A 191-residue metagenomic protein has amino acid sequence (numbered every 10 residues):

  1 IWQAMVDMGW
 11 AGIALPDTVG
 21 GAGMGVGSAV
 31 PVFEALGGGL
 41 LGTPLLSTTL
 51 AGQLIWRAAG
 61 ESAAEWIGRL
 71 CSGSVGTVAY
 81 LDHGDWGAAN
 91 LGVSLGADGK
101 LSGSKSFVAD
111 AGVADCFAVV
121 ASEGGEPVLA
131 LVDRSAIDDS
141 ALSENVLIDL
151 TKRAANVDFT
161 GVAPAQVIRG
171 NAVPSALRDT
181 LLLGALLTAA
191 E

Functional and structural regions predicted by a protein language model:
I1-M5: Conserved active-site "lid/cap" helical segment
V6-A64, V113-C116: Internal helix-loop-helix
W66-E191: FAD-binding core of flavoproteins
